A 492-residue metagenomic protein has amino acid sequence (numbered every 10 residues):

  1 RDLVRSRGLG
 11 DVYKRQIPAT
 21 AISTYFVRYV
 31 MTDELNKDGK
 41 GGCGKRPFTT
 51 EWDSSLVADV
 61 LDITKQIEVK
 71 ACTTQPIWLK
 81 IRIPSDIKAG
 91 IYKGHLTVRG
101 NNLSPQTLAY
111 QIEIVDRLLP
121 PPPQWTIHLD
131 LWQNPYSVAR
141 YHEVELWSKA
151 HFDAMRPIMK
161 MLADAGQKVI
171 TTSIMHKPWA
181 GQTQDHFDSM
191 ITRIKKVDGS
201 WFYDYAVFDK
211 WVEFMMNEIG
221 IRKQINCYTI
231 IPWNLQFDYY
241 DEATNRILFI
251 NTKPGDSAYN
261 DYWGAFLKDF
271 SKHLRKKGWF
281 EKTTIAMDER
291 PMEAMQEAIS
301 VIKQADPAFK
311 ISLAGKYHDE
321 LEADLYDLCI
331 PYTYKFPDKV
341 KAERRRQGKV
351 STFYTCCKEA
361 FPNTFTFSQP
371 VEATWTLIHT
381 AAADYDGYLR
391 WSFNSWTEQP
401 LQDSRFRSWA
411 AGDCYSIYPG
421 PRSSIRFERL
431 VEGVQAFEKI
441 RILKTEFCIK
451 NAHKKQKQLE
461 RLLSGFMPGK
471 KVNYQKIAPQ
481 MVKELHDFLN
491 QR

Functional and structural regions predicted by a protein language model:
R1-Y13: Single conserved hydrophobic/aromatic residue that forms the stacking wall/gate of nucleotide- or nucleobase-binding
K14-K65, I87: Short beta-strand and strand-turn-strand segments in soluble, beta-rich domains
I67-T73: Short proline/glycine- and polar residue-rich coil/turn motifs
Q75, K88-H95: Short, solvent-exposed loop/turn segments enriched in Ser/Thr/Gly
I77-S85: Short, hydrophobic beta-strand segments
R82, Y92-G100, Q106-A305, A314-E322 (+1 more regions): Aromatic-lined carbohydrate-binding surfaces of glycoside hydrolases
Q236-Y239, I247, N251-Y317, Y385 (+1 more regions): Catalytic domains of carbohydrate-active enzymes that cleave complex glycans
I330-W409: Catalytic-core region of carbohydrate-active enzymes that cleave or remodel glycosidic bonds
